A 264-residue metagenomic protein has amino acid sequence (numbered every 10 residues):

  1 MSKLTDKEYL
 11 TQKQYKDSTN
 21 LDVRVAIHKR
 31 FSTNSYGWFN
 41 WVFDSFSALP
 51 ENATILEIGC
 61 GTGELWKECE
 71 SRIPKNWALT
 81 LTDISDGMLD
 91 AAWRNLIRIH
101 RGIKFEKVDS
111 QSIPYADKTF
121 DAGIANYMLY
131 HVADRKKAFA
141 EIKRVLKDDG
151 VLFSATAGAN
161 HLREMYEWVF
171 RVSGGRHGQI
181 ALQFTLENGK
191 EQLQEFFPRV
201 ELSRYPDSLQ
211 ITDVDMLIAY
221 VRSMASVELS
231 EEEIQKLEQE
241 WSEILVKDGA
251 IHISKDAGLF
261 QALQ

Functional and structural regions predicted by a protein language model:
M1-P50, E64-E68: Conserved class I S-adenosyl-L-methionine
K3-L4, H28, S35, T62-E64 (+2 more regions): Conserved Class I S-adenosyl-L-methionine
T54-S112: Class I SAM-dependent methyltransferase SAM/SAH-binding core
Q111-A122: A short acidic, Gly/Pro-enriched loop at the edge of an enzyme's catalytic core that lines a small-molecule cofactor
D121-D134: A short SAM/SAH-binding and catalytic strip from SAM-dependent methyltransferases
K136-D148: A short glycine-rich, Lys/Arg-flanked "PGG" loop and its adjoining helix->strand segment in the class I
V151-I180: Conserved class I S-adenosyl-L-methionine
G174-N188, S226-V227: Acceptor-substrate binding/catalytic loop of class I
